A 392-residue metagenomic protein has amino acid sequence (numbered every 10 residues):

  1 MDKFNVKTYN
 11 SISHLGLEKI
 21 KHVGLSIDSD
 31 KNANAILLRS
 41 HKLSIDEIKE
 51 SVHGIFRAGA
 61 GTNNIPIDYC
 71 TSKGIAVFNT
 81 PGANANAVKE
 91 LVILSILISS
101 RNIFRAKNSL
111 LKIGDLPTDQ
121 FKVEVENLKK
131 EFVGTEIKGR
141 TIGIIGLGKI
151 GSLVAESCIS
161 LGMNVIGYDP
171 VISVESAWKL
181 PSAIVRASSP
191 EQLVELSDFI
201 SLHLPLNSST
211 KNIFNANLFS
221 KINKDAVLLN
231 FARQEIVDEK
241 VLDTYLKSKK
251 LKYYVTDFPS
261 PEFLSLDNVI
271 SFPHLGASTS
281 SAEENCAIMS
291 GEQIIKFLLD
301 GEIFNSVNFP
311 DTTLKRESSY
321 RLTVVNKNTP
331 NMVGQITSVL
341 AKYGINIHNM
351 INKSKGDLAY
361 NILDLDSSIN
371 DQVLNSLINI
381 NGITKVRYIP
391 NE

Functional and structural regions predicted by a protein language model:
M1-P81, E195, N215, D238-K240 (+2 more regions): An N-terminal-biased, well-structured beta-alpha scaffold segment characteristic of Rossmann-like dinucleotide-binding
V6-T8, I144, V324: Hydrophobic Val/Ile/Leu positions in short beta-strands of Rossmann-like dinucleotide-binding domains
S44-D46, P170-F263, S278: Rossmann-like adenosine-cofactor binding region
P81-T141, N305-V307: Phosphate-binding beta-alpha-beta segment of Rossmann-like dinucleotide-binding domains, i.e., the NAD(P)
K89-N108, C158-M163, M289-E302, T337-A341 (+1 more regions): Oxidoreductase and adenylate-handling cofactor-binding alpha/beta cores
I150: Hydrophobic/small residue at the entry helix of a nucleotide-binding pocket
S220, K224-R316, K327, Y360 (+2 more regions): Rossmann-like dinucleotide-binding domain for NAD(H)/NADP(H)
F304, N308-E392: A conserved regulatory-domain signal marking ACT and ACT-like small-molecule sensing domains and adjacent regulatory
